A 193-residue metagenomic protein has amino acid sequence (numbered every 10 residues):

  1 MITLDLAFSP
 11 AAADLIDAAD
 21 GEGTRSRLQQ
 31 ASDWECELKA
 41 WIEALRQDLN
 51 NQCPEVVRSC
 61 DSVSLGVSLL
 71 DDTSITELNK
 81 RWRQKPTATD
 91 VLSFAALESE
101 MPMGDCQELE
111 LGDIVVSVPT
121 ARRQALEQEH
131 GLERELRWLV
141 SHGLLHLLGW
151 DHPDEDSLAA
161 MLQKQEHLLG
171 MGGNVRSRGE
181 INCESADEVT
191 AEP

Functional and structural regions predicted by a protein language model:
M1-R137, L147-P193: An acidic/histidine-cluster motif and surrounding catalytic segment that typifies divalent-metal-assisted enzyme active
V140: A glycine-rich beta-strand to alpha-helix segment that forms a phosphate/ribose-binding loop at ligand/cofactor sites
